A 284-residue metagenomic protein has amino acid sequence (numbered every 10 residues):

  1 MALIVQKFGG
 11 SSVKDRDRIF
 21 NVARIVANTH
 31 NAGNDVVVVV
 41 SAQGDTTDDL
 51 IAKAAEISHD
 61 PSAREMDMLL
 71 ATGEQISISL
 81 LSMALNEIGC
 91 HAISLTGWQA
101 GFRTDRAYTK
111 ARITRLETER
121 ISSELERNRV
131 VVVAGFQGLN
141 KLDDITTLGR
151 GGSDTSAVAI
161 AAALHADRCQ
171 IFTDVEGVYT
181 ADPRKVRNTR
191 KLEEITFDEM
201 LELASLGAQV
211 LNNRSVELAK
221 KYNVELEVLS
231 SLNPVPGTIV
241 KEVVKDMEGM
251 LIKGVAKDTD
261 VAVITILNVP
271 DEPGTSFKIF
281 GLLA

Functional and structural regions predicted by a protein language model:
M1-V216: Nucleotide/pyrophosphate-binding catalytic subdomain
N34-V38, L211-R214, E225-S231, V235 (+1 more regions): Flexible, glycine/charged-enriched surface loops at secondary-structure junctions
V40-T47, V228-M247: Terminal amphipathic helices with adjacent charged low-complexity linkers/tails
V131, T146, L226, T238 (+1 more regions): A broad, low-specificity signal marking well-ordered, structured residues that form hydrophobic/aromatic
T173, V228-S230, N268: Active-site proximal loops enriched in glycine and acidic residues that flank catalytic Cys/His/Asp and coordinate
A219: Acidic-aromatic/histidine active-site loop/patch
G237-A284: A conserved regulatory-domain signal marking ACT and ACT-like small-molecule sensing domains and adjacent regulatory
